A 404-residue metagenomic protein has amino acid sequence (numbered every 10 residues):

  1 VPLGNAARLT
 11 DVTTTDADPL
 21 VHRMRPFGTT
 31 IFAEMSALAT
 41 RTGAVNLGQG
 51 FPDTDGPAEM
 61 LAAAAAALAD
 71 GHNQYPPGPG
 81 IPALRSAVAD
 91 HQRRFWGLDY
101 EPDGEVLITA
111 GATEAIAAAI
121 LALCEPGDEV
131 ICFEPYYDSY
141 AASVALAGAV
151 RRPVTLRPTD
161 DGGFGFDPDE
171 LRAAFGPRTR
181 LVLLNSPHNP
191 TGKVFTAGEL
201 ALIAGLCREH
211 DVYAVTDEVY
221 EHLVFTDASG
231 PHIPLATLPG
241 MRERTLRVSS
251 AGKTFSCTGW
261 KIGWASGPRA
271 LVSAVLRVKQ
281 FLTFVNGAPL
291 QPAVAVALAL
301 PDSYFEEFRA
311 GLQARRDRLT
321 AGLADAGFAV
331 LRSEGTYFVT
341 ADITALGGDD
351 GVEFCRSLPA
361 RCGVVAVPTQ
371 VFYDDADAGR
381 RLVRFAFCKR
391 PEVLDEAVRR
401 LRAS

Functional and structural regions predicted by a protein language model:
P2-L9, D90, R172-A173, D349 (+2 more regions): PLP-dependent enzyme catalytic core of the Aspartate aminotransferase-like
L9-G111, A118, E170, A297-L300: N-terminal small-domain helix-loop-helix segment of the aminotransferase-like
T42, A147, E209-H210, A326 (+1 more regions): Helix C-cap/helix->beta junction micro-motif
A122-V144: Conserved PLP-anchoring active-site segment centered on the Schiff-base-forming lysine
L146-R152: A short helix-loop-beta submotif of the ANL/AMP-binding
R152, L156-S229: Active-site phosphate-binding strand-loop segment of PLP-dependent enzymes
M241-Q313, G322, S404: Conserved core segment of the aminotransferase class I/II
A295, G311-T320, V330-I343: Conserved glycine-rich beta-strand-loop-beta hairpin in the small C-terminal domain of fold type I
